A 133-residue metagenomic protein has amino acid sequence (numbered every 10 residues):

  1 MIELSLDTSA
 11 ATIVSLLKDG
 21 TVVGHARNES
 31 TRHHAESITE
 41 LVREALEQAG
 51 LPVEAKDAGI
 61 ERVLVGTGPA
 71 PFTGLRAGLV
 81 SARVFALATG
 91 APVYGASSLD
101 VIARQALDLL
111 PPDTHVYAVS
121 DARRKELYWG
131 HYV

Functional and structural regions predicted by a protein language model:
I2-L4, T12-V133: Nucleotide and nucleotide-moiety/phosphate-recognizing core
